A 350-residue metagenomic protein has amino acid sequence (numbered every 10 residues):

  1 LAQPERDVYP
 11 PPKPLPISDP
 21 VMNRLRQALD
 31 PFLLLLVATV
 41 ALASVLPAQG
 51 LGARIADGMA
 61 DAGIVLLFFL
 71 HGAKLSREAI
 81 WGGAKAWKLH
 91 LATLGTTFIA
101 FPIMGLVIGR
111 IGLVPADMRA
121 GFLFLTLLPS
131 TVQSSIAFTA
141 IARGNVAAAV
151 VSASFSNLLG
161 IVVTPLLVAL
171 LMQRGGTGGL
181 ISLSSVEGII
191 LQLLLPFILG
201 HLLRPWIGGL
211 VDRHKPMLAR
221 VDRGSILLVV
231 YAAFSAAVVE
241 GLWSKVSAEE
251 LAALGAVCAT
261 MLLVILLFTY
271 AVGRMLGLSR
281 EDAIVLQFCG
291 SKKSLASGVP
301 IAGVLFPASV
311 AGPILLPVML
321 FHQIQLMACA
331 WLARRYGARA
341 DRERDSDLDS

Functional and structural regions predicted by a protein language model:
P4-R6, P14: Cationic, low-complexity basic patches in intrinsically disordered or flexible, solvent-exposed regions
Y9, P16-R110, A169, Q173-R280 (+1 more regions): Structural signature of multi-pass alpha-helical membrane transport proteins
L34, T96-M104, L127-S134, A148-L170 (+3 more regions): Membrane-embedded alpha-helical segments of transport systems, primarily multispan ion/solute transporters
G82, Q133-N145, A271-M275, I301-P307 (+1 more regions): Helix-loop junctions at the membrane interface of multi-pass solute transporters
W87-L94, V114-L127, G144-S154, P216 (+3 more regions): The feature identifies polytopic integral membrane transport proteins across all domains of life
G109-V163, V168, M172-S185: Membrane-interface helix-loop-helix junctions at boundaries between adjacent transmembrane segments
L242-A248, I301-M319: Extracellular/periplasmic helix-loop-helix junctions in multi-pass membrane proteins
F268-I301, E343: C-terminal hydrophobic structural anchor segments that stabilize assembly/packing rather than catalytic chemistry
